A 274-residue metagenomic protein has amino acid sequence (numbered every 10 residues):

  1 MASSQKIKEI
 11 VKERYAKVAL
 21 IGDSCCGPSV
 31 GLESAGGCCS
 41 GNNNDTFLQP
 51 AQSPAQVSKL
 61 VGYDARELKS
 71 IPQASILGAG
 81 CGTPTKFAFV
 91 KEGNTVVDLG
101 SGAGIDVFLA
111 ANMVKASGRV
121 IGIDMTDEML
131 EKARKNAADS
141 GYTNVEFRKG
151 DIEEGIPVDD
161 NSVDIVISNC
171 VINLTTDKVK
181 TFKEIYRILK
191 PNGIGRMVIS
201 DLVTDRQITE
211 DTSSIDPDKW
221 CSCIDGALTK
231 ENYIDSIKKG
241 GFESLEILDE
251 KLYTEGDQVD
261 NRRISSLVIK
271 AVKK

Functional and structural regions predicted by a protein language model:
N42-T95, L109-M113: Conserved alpha-helix/loop element of class I SAM-dependent methyltransferases that forms part of the SAM/SAH-binding
G62, T83, K91-E154: Class I SAM-dependent methyltransferase SAM/SAH-binding core
V96, I165-I167: Hydrophobic beta-strand segment of the Class I
E154-D160: Short conserved loop adjoining the S-adenosyl-L-methionine
V179-R196: A short glycine-rich, Lys/Arg-flanked "PGG" loop and its adjoining helix->strand segment in the class I
T204-I224: Short, glycine-/aromatic-enriched active-site segment of Class I SAM-dependent methyltransferases
G226-G241: Short alpha-helix
E243, T254-K274: Core SAM-dependent methyltransferase catalytic element
